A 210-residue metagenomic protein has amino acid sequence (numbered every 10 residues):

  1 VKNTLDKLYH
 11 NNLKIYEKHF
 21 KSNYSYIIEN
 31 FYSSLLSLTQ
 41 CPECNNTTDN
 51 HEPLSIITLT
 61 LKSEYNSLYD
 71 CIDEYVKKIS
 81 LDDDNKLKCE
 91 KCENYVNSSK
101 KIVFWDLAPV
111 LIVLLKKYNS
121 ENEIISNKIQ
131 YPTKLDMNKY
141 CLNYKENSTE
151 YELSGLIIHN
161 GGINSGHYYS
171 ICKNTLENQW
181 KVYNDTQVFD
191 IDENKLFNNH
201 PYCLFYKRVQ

Functional and structural regions predicted by a protein language model:
V1-K18: Charged, glycine/proline-rich intrinsically disordered loops and linkers
L13, E17-S22, Y26, N45-Q210: Exposed substrate/partner-binding surface patches
F31-S34, I79: Short, charged/polar micro-motifs that form catalytic or ligand-binding hotspots
L36-L38, K86: Residues immediately within or flanking Cys/His clusters that coordinate Zn2+ in small zinc-binding modules
